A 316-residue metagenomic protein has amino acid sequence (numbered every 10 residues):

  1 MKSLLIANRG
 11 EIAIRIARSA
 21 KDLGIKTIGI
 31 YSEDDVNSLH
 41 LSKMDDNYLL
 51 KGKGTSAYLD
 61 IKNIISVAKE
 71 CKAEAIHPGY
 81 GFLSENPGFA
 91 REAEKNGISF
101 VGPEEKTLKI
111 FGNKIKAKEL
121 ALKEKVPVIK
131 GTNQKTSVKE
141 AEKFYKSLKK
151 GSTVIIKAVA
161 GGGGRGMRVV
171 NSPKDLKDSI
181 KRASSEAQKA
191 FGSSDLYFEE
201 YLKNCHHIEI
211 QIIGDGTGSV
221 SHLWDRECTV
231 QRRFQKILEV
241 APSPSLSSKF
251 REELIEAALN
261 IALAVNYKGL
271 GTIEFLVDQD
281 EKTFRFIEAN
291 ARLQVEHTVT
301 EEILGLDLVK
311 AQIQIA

Functional and structural regions predicted by a protein language model:
M1-E124, T136-K143: ATP-binding N-terminal substructure of ATP-dependent carboxylate-amine bond-forming enzymes
K2-T27, N47-L49, K69-C71, G102 (+4 more regions): ATP-dependent carboxylate activation and anion-phosphoryl transfer catalytic cores that bind Mg-ATP to form
L41, A158-G161, Q235: Short, flexible turn/loop "capping" segments at secondary-structure junctions
G131-T132: Conserved beta3 strand of the protein kinase N-lobe
S137, N171-S172: Alpha-helix N-cap recognition
Y145-I156: Acidic/histidine-enriched active-site and ligand-binding environments that engage anionic O-linkages
